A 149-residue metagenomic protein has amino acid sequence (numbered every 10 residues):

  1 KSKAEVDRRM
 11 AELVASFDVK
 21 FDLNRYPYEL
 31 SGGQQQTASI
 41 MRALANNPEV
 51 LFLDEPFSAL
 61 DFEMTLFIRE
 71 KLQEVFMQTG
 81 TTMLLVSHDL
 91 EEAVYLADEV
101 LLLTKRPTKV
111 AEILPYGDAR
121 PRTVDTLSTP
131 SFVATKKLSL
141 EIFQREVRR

Functional and structural regions predicted by a protein language model:
A4-D22, E74: Conserved ABC ATPase "signature" region
R25-Y28, N46: Conserved signature/switch motifs of ABC ATPase nucleotide-binding domains
S31-T37: ABC ATPase nucleotide-binding domain "signature motif"
I40: Hydrophobic anchor residue at the start of the ABC signature
L51-D54: Catalytic Walker B motif of ABC-type/P-loop ATPase nucleotide-binding domains
T65-T79: Helical segment within the ABC ATPase nucleotide-binding domain
G80-V86: Conserved H-loop
K105-T135: Conserved beta-strand-loop-alpha-helix hinge in the C-terminal portion of ABC ATPase nucleotide-binding domains
